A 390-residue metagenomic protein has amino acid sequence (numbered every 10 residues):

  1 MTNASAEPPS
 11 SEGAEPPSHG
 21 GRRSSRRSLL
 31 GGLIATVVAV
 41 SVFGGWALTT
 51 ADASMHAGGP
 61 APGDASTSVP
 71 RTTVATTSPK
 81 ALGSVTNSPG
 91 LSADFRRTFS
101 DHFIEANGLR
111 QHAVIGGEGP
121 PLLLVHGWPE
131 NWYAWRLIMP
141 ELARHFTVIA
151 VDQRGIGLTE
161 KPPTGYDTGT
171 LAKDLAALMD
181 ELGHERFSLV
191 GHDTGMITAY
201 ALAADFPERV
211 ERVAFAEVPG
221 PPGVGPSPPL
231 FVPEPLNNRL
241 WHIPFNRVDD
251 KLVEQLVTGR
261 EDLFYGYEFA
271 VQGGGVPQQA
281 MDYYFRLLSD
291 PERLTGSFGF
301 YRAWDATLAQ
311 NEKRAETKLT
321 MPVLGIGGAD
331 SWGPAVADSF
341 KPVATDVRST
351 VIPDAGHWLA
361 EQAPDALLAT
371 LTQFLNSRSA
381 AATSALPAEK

Functional and structural regions predicted by a protein language model:
T2-P120, R144-F146, V336-A337, T345-R348 (+1 more regions): Alpha/beta-hydrolase fold catalytic core
S41, S78-H102, R110-Q111, E118-P121 (+6 more regions): Flexible "cap/lid" subdomain of the alpha/beta-hydrolase fold that forms the substrate-access gate
L109, V114-L158: Conserved HGGG/HGGXW glycine-rich cap/lid loop of the alpha/beta-hydrolase fold
Y133-R136, P140, G169, K173 (+3 more regions): Surface-exposed alpha-helical interface segments used for non-catalytic interactions
L137-P140, R144, A177, A204 (+2 more regions): Short, well-ordered alpha-helices that flank and scaffold nucleotide-derived cofactor binding pockets
A355-P364, L368: Catalytic histidine-centered segment of alpha/beta-hydrolase-like enzymes
